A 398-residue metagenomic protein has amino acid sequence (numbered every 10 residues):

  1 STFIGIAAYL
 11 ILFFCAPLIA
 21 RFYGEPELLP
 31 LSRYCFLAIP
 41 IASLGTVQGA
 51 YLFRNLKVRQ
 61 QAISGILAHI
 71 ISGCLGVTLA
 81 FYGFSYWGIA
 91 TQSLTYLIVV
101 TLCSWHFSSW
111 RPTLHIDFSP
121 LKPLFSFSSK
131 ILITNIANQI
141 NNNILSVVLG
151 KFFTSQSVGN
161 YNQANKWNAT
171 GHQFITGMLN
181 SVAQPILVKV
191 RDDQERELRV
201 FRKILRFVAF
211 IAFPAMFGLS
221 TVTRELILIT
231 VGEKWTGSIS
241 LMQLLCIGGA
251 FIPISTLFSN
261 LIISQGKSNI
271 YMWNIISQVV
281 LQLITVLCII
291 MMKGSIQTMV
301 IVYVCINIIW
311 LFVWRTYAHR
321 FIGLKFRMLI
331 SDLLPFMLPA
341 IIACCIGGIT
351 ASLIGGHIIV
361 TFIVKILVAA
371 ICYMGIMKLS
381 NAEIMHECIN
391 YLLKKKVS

Functional and structural regions predicted by a protein language model:
S1-G24, C74-Y82, L198-P253, L283-M291 (+1 more regions): Alpha-helical transmembrane segments of multi-pass membrane transport and lipid-handling proteins
A20-F22, A80, Q139-T170, P185-K189 (+1 more regions): Helix-terminus/linker motif at the lipid-water interface of multi-pass membrane proteins
L29-P30, K122-F127, I131, V147-A169 (+3 more regions): Interfacial/gating helices of multi-pass transporter permease domains
Y34-F53, S64-G76, G88-H106, T134 (+7 more regions): Short runs within selected transmembrane alpha-helices of multi-pass transporters and secretion channels
A38, K130, L145-V147, G159-T176 (+4 more regions): Alpha-helical transmembrane segments of polytopic membrane transporters and translocases
F53-R54, P112, A164, N168-A212 (+1 more regions): Helix-loop junctions and terminal segments of transmembrane helices in multi-pass membrane transport/translocation
R59, L102-V147, V182-R199, R320-P335 (+1 more regions): Interhelical loop/hinge segments that connect adjacent transmembrane helices in multipass membrane
H319-R327, S331-L333, M337, G347-S398: Membrane-proximal transmembrane or re-entrant/amphipathic helices at the cytosolic face
